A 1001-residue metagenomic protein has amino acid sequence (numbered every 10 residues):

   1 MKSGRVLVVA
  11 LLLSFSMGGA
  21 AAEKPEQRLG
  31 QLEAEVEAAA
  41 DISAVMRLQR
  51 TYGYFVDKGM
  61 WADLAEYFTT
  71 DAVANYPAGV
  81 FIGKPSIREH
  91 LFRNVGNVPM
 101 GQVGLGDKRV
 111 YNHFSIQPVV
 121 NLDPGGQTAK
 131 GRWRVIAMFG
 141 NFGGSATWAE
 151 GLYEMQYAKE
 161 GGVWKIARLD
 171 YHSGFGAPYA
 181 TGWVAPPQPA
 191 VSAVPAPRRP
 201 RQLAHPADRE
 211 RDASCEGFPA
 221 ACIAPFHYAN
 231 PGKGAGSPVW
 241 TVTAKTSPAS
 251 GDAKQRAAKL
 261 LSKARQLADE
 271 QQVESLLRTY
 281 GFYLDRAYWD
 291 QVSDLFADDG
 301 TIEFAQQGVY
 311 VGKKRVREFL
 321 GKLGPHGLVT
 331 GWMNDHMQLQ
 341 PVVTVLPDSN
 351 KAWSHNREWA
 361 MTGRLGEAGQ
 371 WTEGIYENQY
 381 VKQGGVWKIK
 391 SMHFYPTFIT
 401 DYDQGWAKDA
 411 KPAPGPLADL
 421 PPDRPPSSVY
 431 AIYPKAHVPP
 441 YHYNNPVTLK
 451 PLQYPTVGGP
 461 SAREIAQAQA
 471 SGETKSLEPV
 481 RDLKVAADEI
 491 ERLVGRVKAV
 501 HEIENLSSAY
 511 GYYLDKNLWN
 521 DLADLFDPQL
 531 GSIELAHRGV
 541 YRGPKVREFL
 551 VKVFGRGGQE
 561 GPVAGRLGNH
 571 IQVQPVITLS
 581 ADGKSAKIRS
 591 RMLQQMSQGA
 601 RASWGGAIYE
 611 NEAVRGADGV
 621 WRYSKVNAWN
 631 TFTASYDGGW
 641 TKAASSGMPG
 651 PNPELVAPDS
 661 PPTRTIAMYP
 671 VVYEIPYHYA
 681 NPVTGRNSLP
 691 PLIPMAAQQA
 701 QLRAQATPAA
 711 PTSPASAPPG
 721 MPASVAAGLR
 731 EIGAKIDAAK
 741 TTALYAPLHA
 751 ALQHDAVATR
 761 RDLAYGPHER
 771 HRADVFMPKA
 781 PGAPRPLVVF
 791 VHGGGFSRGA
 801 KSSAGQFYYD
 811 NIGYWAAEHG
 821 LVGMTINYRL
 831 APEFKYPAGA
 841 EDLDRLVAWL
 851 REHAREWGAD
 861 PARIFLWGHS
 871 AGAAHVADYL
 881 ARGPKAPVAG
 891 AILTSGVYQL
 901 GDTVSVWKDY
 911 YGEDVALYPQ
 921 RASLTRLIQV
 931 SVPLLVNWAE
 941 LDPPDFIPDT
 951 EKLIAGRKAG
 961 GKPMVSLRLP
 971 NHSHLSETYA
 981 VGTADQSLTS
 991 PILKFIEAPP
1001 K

Functional and structural regions predicted by a protein language model:
A22-Y54, E66, G234-F282, D294 (+4 more regions): Short, low-complexity N-terminal intrinsically disordered segments enriched in polar/charged residues
W61-V135, W289-E358, W519-Q594: A solvent-exposed, acidic/Ser-Thr-rich amphipathic alpha-helical stretch
T128-R132, E150-A185, P189, W240-A244 (+5 more regions): Short beta-strand edge/turn micro-motifs at domain boundaries
S724-A783: N-terminal cap/lid segment of alpha/beta-hydrolase-fold proteins
P747-V757, V888-A889, L893-R926, V932: Mobile cap/lid helix-loop segments that gate and shape the active-site cleft of serine hydrolases
A783, W849-S870: Gly/Ser-rich "nucleophile elbow"/oxyanion-hole loop immediately N-terminal to the catalytic nucleophile in hydrolases
V930, V936-W938: Short beta-strand/loop motif that positions the catalytic acidic residue of the alpha/beta-hydrolase fold
N937, P944-I947, E951, K958-K1001: C-terminal catalytic histidine-bearing segment of alpha/beta-hydrolase fold enzymes
